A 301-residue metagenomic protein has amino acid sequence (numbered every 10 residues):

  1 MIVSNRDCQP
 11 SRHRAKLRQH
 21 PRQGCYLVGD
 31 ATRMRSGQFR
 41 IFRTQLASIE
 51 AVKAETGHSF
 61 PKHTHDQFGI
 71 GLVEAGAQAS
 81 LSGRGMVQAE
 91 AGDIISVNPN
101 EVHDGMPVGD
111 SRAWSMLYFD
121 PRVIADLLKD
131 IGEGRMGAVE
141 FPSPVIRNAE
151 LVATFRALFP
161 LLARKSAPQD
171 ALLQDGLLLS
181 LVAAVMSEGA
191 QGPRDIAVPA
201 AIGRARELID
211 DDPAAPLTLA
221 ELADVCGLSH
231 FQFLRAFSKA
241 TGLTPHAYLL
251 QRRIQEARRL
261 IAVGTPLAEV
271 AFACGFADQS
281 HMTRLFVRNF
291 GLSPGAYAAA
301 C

Functional and structural regions predicted by a protein language model:
I2-V52, P61, L161-R164: A short, N-terminal "cap"/entry segment at the start of jelly-roll beta-barrel domains of the cupin/DSBH fold
R35-M136, R164-A167: N-terminal regulatory/effector-sensing and dimerization cores that precede helix-turn-helix DNA-binding domains
P121, L178, I202, I254: Short amphipathic alpha-helical/adjacent loop interface patches that line ligand and macromolecule-binding sites
I131-R194, E207: Amphipathic alpha-helical segments enriched in hydrophobic/aromatic residues interleaved with Lys/Arg
F159-P168, A184-Q191, A205-T218, F237 (+4 more regions): Basic, amphipathic alpha-helical hairpins
A197-A205, T241, L250-R253: N-terminal positioning helix adjacent to the helix-turn-helix/winged-helix DNA-binding module
D210, A215-R252, A262, A271-A300: Basic/polar phosphate-binding segments, predominantly the helix-turn-helix DNA-binding elements of transcriptional
